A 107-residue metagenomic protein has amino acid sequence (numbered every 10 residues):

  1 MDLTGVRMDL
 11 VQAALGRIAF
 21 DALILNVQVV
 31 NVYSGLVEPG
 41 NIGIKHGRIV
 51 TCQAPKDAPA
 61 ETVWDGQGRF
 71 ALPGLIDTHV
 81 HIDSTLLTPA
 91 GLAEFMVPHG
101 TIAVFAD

Functional and structural regions predicted by a protein language model:
D2-L25, V29-P73: Histidine-rich, glycine-flanked metal-binding segment
D57-A58, G66-D107: Metal-associated gating/positioning segment near the N- to mid-region
